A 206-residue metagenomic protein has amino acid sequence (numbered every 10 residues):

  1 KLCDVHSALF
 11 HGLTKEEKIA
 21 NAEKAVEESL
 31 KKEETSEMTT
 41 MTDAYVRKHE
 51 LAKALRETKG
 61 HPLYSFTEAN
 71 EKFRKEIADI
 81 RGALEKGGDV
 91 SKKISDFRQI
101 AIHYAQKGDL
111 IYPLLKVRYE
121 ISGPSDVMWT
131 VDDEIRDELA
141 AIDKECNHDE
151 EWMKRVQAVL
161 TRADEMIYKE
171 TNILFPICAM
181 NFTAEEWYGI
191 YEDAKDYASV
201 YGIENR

Functional and structural regions predicted by a protein language model:
K1-A101, A105-R206: Small-residue-biased structural context
